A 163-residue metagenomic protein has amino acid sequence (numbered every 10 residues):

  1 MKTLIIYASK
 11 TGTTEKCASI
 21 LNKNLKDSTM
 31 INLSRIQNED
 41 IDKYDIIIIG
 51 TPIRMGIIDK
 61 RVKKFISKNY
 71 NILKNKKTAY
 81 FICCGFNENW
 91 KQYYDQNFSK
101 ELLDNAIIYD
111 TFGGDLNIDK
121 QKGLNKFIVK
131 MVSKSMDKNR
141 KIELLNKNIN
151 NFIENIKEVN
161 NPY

Functional and structural regions predicted by a protein language model:
M1, D42, D104: Structured loop/turn residues at beta-strand edges in well-structured enzyme cores
K2-L25: N-terminal beta1-alpha1 ligand-phosphate binding loop
T11, I36-N38, F86, N117: Surface-exposed, flexible loop/turn segments at secondary-structure boundaries
N24-D27, M55-Y163: FMN-binding flavodoxin-like domain, especially the glycine-rich phosphate-binding loop
D27-N38, C84: A short beta-strand-loop structural module common to alpha/beta enzyme folds
I41-D42, L73: A short, aliphatic-rich alpha-helical micro-motif
